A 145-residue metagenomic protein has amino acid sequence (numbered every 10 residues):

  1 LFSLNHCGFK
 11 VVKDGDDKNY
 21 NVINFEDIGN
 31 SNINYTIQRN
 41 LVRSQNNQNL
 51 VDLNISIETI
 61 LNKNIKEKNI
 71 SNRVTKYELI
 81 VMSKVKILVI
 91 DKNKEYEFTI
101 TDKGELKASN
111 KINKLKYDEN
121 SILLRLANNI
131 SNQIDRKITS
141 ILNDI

Functional and structural regions predicted by a protein language model:
F2-N24: Bacterial Sec signal peptide processing site at the extreme N-terminus
V11-D14, K18, E119-I145: Compositionally biased, intrinsically disordered linkers/stalks adjacent to structured regions
D17-I37: Post-signal peptide N-terminal segment of mature Sec-exported envelope proteins
S31-V51: N-terminal secretory signal peptides
R39, N49, L53-L124, N132: Surface-exposed short loop/turn segments
S44, S71, I141-L142: Short helix-to-loop capping/linker segments positioned immediately adjacent to catalytic or ligand/cofactor-binding
